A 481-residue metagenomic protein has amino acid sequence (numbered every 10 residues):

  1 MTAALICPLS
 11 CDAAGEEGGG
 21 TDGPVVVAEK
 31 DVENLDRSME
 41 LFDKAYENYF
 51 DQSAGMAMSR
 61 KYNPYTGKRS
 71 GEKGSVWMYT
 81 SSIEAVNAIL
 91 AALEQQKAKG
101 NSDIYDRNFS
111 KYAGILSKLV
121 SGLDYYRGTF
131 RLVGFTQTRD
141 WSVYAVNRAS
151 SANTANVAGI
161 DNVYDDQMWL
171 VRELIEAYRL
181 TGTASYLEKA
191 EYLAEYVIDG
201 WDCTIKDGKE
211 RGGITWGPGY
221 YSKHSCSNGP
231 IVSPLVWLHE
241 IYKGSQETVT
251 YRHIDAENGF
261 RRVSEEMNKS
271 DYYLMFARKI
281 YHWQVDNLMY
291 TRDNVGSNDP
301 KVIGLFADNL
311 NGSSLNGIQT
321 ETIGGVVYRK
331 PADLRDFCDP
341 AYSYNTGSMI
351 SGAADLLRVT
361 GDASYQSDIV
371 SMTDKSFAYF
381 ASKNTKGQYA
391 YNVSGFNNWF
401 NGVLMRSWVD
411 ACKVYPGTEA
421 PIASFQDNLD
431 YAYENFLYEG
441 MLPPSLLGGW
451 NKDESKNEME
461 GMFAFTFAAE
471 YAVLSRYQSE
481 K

Functional and structural regions predicted by a protein language model:
A3-E33: Bacterial Sec-dependent N-terminal signal peptides
G23-D165, K223, C338-A341, Q366-K481: CBM-like carbohydrate-recognition segments
V27-A28, T80-D106, W169-A184, P230-E266 (+3 more regions): Well-ordered alpha-helical scaffold segments within catalytic/enzyme domains
K44, A88, K118, G122 (+15 more regions): Alpha-helical scaffold segments in carbohydrate-active enzymes
R107-G259, L274-M275, T291, D299 (+2 more regions): Extended ligand-binding groove/face enriched in aromatic
C226-L235, S264-A353: Active-site cradle of extracellular carbohydrate-active enzymes
L288-K301, V359-A363, S382-Q388, G440: Surface-exposed helix-capping loop/turn segments at secondary-structure junctions
